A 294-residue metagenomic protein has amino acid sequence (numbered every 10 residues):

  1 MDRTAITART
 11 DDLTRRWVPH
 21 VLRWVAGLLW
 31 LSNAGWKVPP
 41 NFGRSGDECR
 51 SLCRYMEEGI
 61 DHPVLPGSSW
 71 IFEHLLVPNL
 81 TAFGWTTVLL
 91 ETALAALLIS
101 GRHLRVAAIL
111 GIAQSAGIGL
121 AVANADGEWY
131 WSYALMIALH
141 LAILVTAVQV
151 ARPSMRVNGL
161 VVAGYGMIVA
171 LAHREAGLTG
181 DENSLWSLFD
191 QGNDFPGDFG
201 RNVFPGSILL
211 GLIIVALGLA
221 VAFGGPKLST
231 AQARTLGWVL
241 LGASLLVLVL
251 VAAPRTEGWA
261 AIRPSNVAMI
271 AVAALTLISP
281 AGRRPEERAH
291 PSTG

Functional and structural regions predicted by a protein language model:
M1-L89, S100-G294: Extended, low-polarity transmembrane helix blocks
